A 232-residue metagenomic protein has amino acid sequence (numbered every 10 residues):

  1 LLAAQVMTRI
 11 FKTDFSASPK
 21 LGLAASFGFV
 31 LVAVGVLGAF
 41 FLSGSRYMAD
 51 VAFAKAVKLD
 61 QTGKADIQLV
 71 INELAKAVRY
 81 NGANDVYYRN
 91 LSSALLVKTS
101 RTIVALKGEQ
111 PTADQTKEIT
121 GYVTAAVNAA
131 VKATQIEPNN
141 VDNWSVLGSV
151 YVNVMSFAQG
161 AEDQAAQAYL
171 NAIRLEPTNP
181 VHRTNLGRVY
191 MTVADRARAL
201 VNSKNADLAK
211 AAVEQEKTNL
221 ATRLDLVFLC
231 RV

Functional and structural regions predicted by a protein language model:
L1, S26, V51, L69-N72: Generic recognition of stable, solvent-exposed alpha-helical segments in well-folded globular domains
L1-F15: Transmembrane alpha-helices of multi-pass inner-membrane enzymes
V6, A39-S43, T99: Hydrophobic membrane-targeting alpha-helices
D14, A25-F29, Y122-A126: Short, mixed-charge, low-aromatic patches
K20-K64, V86-Y88, A94: Hydrophobic alpha-helical transmembrane segments in integral membrane proteins
F53-V232: C-terminal luminal/periplasmic domains and tails of membrane-associated envelope-modifying transferases
